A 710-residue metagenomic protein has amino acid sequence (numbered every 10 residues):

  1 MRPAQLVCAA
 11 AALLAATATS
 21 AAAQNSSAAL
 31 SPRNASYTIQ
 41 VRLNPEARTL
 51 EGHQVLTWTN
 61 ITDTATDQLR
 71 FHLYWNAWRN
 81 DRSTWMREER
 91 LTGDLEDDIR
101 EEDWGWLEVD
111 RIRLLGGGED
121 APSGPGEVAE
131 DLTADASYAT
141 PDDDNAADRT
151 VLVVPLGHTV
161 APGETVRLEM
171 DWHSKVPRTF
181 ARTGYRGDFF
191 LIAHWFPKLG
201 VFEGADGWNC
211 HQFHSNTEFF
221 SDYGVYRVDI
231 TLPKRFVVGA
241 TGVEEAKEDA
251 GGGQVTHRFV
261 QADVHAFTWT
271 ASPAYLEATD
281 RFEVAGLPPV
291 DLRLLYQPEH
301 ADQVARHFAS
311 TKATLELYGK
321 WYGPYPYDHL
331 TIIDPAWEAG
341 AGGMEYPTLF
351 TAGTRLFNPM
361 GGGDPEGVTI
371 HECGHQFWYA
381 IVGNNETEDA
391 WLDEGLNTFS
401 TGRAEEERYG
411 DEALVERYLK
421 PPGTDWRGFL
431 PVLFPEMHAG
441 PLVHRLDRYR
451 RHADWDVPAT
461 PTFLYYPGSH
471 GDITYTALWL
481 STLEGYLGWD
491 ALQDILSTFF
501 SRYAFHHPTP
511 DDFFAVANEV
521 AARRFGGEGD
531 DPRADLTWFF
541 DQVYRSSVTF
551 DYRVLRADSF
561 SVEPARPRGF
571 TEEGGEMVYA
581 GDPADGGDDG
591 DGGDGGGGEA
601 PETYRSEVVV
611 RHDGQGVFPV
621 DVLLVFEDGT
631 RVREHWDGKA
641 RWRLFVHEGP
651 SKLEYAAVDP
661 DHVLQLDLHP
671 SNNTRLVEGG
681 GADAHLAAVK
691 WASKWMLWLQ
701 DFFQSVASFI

Functional and structural regions predicted by a protein language model:
V7-T17: Bacterial N-terminal signal peptides
A21-E51, R186, T537-W538, Q542: N-terminal, polar/Ser/Thr-rich
N34, L73, A77, F259 (+2 more regions): Hydrophobic alpha-helical and helix-loop surface patches within well-folded domains that function as non-catalytic
W58-T62, V610-G614: Asparagine-centered strand-capping/turn motif at beta-strand->loop junctions
Q68-D131, A193-F196, T231, R235-F236 (+2 more regions): Solvent-exposed beta-hairpin/edge-strand motifs
W78, S174-F180, P660-N673: Short acidic/polar inter-strand loop motif in beta-rich domains
T92-E119, D144-A146, T150-G157, R167-Y275: Extended, low-hydrophobicity, Ser/Thr/Pro/Gly-biased non-transmembrane segments
H173, R182-Y185, P650-V663: Short, surface-exposed ligand- or partner-binding patches at beta-edge/loop junctions that are enriched in aromatics
